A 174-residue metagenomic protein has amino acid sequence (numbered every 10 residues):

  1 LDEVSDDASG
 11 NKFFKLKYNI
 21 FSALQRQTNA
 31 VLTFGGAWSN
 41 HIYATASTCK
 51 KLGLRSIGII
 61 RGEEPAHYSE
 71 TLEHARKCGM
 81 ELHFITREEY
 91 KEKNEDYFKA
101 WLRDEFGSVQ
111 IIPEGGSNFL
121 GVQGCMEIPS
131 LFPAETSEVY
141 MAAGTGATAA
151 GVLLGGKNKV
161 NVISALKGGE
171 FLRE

Functional and structural regions predicted by a protein language model:
L1-E174: PLP-dependent amino-acid enzyme catalytic core
